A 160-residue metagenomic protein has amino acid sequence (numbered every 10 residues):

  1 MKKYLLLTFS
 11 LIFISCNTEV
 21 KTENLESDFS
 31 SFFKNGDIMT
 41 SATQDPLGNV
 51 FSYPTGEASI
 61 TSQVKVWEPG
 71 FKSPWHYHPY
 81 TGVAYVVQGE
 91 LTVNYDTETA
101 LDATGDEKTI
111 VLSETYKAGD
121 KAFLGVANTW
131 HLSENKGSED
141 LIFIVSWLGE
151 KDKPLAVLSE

Functional and structural regions predicted by a protein language model:
Y4-I14: Sec-dependent N-terminal signal peptides
C16-V64, N94, T104-D106, S113-T115 (+2 more regions): A short, N-terminal "cap"/entry segment at the start of jelly-roll beta-barrel domains of the cupin/DSBH fold
T55, Y77, Y85, K108 (+2 more regions): Extracellular/periplasmic catalytic domains that process cell-envelope and extracellular macromolecules
T61-H78, G82-V83, T115-K117, V126-A127: Conserved short histidine dyad/triad with adjacent acidic residue
W67, H78, G89, D96 (+2 more regions): Active-site-proximal beta-strand/loop segments in catalytic clefts of secreted hydrolases
Y80-T109: Glycine- and acidic-residue-biased ligand/ion/polar-headgroup-sensing regions
A100, K117-D120, V126-P154: Ligand-binding loop in jelly-roll beta-barrel domains
